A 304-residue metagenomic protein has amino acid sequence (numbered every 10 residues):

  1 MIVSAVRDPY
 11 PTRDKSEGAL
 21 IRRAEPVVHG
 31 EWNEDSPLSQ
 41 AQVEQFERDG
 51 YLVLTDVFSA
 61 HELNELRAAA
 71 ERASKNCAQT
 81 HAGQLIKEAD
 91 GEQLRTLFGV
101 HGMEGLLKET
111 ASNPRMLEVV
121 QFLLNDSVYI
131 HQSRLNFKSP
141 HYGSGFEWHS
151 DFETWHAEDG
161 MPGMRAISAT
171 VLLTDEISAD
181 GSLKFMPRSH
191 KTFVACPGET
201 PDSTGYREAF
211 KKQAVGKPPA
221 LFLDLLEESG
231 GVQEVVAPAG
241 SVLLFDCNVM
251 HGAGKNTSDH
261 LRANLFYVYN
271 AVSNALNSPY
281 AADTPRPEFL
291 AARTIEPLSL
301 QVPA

Functional and structural regions predicted by a protein language model:
M1-Y129, P238: N-terminal auxiliary "cap/dimerization" subdomain that precedes the catalytic jelly-roll/cupin core of mononuclear
I2-W32, N76, T80-A82, E199 (+2 more regions): Non-heme Fe(II)/2-oxoglutarate
Y51-V53, E147, S168-L172, F185 (+3 more regions): Conserved hydrophobic/aromatic beta-strand scaffold that supports enzyme active sites
A60, T154, H251: Glycine-rich nucleotide phosphate-binding loop and flanking beta-alpha elements of Rossmann-like dinucleotide-binding
G91-V100, R115-F185, H190: Conserved double-stranded beta-helix
S139, I177, T192, H251 (+1 more regions): Feature marks short, surface-exposed loop/turn motifs that line or immediately flank catalytic pockets and channel
H156-A166, G230-G231, A237, H260: A short beta-loop-beta micro-motif enriched in histidine and acidic residues
E176-V249: Double-stranded beta-helix
